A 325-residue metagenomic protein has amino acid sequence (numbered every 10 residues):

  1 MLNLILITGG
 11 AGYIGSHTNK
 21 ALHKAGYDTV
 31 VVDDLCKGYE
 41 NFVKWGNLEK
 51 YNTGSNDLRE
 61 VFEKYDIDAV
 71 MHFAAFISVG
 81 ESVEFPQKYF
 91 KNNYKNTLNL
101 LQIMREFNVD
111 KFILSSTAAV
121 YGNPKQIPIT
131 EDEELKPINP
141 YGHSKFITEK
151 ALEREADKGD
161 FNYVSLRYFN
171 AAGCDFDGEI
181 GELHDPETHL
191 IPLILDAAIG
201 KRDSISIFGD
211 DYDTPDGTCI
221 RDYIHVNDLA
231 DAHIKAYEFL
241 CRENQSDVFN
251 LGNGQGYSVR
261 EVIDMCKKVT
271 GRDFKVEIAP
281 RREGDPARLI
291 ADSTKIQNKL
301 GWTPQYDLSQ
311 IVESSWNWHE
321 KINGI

Functional and structural regions predicted by a protein language model:
M1-C174: N-terminal Rossmann-like NAD(P)+-binding domain of SDR-like oxidoreductases, especially those catalyzing
T8, K91-Y94, H184-T188, D222-V226 (+2 more regions): Short, solvent-exposed loop/helix junctions and linker helices that flank or host conserved functional motifs
E40, F169-L190, G200-R221: Short, flexible, glycine-rich and Lys/Arg-enriched loop motifs at helix boundaries that contact anionic partners
E84, K125-Q126, E134, P140 (+5 more regions): Short capping/connector residues at structural and topological boundaries
F90, I138-F146, I180-P192, D222-Y223: Short-chain dehydrogenase/reductase
L193-I325: C-terminal substrate-binding subdomain of Rossmann-fold SDR/epimerase-dehydratase oxidoreductases
